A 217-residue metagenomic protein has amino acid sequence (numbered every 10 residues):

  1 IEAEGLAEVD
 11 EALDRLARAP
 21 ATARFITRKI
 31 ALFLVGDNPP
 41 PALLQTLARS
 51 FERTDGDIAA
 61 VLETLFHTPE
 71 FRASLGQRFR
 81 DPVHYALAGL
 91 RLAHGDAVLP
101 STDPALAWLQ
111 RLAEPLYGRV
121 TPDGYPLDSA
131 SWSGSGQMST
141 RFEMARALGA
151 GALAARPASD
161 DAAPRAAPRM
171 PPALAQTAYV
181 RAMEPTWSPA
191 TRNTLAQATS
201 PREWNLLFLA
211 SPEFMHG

Functional and structural regions predicted by a protein language model:
I1-A31: Acidic, aromatic-lined catalytic clefts of primarily extracellular/periplasmic carbohydrate-active enzymes that remodel
A19, A23, T27-T54, L62-G217: Flexible, low-complexity segments enriched for small/polar residues
